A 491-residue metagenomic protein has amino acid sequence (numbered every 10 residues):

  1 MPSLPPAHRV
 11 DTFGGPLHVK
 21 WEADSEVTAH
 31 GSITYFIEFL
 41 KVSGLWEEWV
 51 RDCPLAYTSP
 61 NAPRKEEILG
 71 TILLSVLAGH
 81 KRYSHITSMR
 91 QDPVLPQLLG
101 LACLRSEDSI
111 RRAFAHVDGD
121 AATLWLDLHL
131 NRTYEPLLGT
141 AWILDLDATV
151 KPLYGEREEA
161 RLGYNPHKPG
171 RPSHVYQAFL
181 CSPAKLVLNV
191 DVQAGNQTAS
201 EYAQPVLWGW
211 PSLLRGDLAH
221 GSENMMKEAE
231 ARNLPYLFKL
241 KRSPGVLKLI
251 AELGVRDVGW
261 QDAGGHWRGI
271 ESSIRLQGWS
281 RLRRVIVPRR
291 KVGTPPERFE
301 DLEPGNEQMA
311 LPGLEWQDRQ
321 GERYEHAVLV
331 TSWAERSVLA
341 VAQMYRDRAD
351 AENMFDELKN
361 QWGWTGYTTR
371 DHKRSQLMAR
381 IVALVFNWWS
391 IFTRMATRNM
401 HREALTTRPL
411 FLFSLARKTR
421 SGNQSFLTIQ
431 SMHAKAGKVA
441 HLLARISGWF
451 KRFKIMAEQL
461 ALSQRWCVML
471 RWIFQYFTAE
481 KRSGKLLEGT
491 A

Functional and structural regions predicted by a protein language model:
M1-R171, V175-W210, A416-A491: Dynamic "connector" segments at or just before major functional cores
L4-V19, P235-M354, L358-N360, R445-A491: An anionic, glycine-rich sequence signature occurring as long contiguous blocks
A62-E67, R171-P172, G321, D350 (+1 more regions): Secondary-structure capping and boundary motifs in well-ordered enzyme cores
I86, V150, A340-I381, V385-W389: Short amphipathic alpha-helical "interface-anchor" segments enriched in bulky aromatics
L214-S222, R242-P244: Acidic, metal-coordinating catalytic cores used for nucleic-acid/nucleotide bond scission and strand-transfer chemistry
M226-P235: Short, surface-exposed basic-aromatic patches at helix termini and helix-loop junctions that form
T365-I429, H433-A436: Basic, amphipathic alpha-helical segments enriched in Lys/Arg and hydrophobic/aromatic residues
